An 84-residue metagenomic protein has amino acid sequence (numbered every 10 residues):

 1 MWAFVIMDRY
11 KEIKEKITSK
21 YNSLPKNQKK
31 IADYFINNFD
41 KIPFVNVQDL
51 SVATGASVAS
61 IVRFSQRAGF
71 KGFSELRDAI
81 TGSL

Functional and structural regions predicted by a protein language model:
W2, D8-E15, Y21-D33, N37-F44 (+1 more regions): HTH-adjacent hinge/linker in prokaryotic transcriptional regulators
